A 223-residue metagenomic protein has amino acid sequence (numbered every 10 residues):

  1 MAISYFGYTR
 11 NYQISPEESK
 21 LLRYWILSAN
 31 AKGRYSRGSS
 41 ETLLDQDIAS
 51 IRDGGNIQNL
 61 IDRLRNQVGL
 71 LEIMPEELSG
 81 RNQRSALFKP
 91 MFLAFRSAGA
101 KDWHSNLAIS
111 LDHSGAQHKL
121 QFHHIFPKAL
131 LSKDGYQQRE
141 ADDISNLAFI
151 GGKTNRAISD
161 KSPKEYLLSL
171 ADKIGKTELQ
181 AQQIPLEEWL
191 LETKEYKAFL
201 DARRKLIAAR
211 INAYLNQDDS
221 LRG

Functional and structural regions predicted by a protein language model:
M1-N30: Long, internal scaffold/assembly segments composed of regular secondary structure
I14, E18, S114, H118 (+1 more regions): Secondary-structure capping and boundary motifs in well-ordered enzyme cores
I14, R34-Y35, L131-D134, I158-E165 (+2 more regions): Short conserved micro-motifs at the rims of enzyme active sites and ligand-binding pockets
L21-R37, S50, L120, H124 (+1 more regions): Short, mixed-charge aromatic SLiMs
N30-F122, L130: Intrinsically disordered, low-complexity N-proximal targeting/linker segments that flank membranes
L120, K133-R156: Short beta-strand-alpha-helix junction that forms the catalytic/metal-binding core of metal-dependent nuclease domains
E140-A141, I158-I184: Polybasic, low-complexity binding patches
E178-G223: C-terminal, well-folded lobe of enzymatic/effector domains
